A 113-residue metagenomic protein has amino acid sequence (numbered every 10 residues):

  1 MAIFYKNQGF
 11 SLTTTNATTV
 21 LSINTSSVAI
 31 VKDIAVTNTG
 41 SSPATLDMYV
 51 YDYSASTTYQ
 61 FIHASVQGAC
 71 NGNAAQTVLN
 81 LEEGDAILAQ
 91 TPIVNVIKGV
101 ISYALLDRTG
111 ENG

Functional and structural regions predicted by a protein language model:
M1-A29, D33, T91-G113: C-terminal interaction-tip segments
I30-K32, A44, E83-D85: A generic structural signal for short beta-strands and their flanking turns/coil linkers
V36-S41, P92: Short solvent-exposed strand-capping/beta-turn motif centered on an Asx-Ser/Thr pair
A44, Y59-I62, I97: Short beta-strand segments
D47-Y51, V100-S102: Beta-strand signatures of extracellular beta-sandwich domains
Y51-A86, Q90-P92: Intrinsically disordered, low-complexity Pro/Gly/Ser/Thr-rich segments with frequent PxxP/GP/PP motifs and embedded
